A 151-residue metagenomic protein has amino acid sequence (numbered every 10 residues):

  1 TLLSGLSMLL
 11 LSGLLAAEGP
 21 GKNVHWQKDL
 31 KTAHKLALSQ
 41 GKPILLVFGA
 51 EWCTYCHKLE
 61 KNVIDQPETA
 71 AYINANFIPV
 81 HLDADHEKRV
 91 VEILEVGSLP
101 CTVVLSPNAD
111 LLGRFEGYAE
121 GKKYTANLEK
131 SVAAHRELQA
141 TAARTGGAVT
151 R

Functional and structural regions predicted by a protein language model:
S4-G13: Bacterial N-terminal signal peptides
A17-E18, A126-R151: Non-globular targeting/processing and membrane-anchoring segments
E18-Q40, A134: N-terminal leader/targeting and pre-domain segments
V24-Q27, I64-K88: Thiol-based oxidoreductase modules, predominantly thioredoxin-like and allied folds used for disulfide exchange
K31-D65: Local sequence-structure signature of Cys/Sec-based thiol-disulfide redox active-site neighborhoods
K42-P43, K88, L94-L105: Structural micro-motif
I44-V47, I78-H81, C101-V104, R114: Structural recognition of the beta-strand scaffold that forms the well-ordered cores of secreted hydrolase catalytic
G97-L138: Non-catalytic, surface beta->alpha helical segment in thiol-disulfide oxidoreductase systems
